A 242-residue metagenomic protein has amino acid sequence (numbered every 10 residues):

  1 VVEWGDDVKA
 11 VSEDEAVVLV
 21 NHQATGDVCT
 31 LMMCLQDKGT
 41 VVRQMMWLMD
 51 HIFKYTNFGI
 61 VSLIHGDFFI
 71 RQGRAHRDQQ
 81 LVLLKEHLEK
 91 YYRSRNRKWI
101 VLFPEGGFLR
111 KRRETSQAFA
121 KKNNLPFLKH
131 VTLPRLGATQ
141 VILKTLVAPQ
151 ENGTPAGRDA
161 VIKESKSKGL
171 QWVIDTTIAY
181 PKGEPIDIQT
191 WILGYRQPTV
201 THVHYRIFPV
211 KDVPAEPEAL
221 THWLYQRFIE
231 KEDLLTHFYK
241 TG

Functional and structural regions predicted by a protein language model:
V1-Q189: Soluble catalytic domains of membrane acyltransferases
K144, T154-G242: Long, non-transmembrane cytosolic or organellar matrix-exposed soluble domains/tails of integral membrane proteins
